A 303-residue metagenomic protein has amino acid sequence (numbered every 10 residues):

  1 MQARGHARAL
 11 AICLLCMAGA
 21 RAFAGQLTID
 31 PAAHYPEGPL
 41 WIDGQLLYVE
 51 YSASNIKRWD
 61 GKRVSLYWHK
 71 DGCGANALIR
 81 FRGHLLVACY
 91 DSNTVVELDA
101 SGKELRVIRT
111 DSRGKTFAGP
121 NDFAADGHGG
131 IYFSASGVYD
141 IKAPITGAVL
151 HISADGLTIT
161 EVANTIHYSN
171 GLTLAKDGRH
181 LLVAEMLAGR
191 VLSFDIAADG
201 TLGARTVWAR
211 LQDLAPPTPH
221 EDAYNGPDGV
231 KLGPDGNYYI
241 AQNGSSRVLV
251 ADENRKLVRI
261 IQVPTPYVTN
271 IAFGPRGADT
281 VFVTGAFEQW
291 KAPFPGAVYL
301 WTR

Functional and structural regions predicted by a protein language model:
G25-D30, R63-H69, L105-R113, T158-A163 (+2 more regions): A short beta-strand motif characteristic of beta-propeller blades
D30-Q45, Y51, K70-C89, T94 (+5 more regions): Beta-rich, blade/repeat-based domains predominating in secreted/periplasmic proteins but also intracellular
D43, W59-G61, F81-R82, D99-S101 (+7 more regions): Flexible "stalk/tail and boundary" regions
L47-L66: Beta-propeller domains
Y51-S52, Y90-D91, D140-G147, M186-L187 (+1 more regions): Short, solvent-exposed loop/turn segments at conserved positions within beta-propeller repeat blades
N55-K57, T94-V96, G147-L150, R190-L192 (+2 more regions): A short loop-to-beta-strand structural motif that recurs across blades of beta-propeller domains
G102-I159: Hydrophobic alpha-helical segments and helix pairs
F194-T201, F294-L300: Short loop/turn segments immediately following beta-strands, especially the blade-tip and inter-blade linker loops
